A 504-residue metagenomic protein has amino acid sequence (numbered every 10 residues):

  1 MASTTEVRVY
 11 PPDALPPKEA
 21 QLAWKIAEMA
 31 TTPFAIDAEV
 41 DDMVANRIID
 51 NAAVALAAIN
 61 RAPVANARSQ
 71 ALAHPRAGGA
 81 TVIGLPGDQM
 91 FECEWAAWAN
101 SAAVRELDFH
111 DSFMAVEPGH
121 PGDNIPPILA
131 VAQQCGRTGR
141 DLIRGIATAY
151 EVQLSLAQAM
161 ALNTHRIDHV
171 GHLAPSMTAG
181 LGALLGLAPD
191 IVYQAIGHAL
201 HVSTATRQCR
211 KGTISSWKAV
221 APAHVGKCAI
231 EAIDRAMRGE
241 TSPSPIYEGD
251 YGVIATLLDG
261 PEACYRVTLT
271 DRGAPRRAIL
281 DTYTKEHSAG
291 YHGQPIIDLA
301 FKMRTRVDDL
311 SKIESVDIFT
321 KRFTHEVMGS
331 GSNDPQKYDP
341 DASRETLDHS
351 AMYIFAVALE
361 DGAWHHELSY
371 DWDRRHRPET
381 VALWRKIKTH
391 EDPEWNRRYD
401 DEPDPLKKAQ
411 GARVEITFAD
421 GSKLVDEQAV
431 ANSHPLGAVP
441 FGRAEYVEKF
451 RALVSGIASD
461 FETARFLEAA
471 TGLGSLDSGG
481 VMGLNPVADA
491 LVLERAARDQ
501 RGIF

Functional and structural regions predicted by a protein language model:
M1-P118, W217-K227, D234-F504: Terminal-appendage/accessory-domain detector
N100-L156: Hydrophobic alpha-helical hairpins/lids featuring a short glycine-rich hinge
G122-A130, H172, S176-G180, Y291-D298 (+1 more regions): Short amphipathic alpha-helical face segments that pack within enzyme cores and frequently flank/anchor catalytic
P127-A130, E231, T256: Residue-level signal for well-ordered alpha-helical scaffold segments within enzymatic catalytic domains
A132-K227, E231, P243-D250: Glycine-rich, mobile lid/loop segments that gate access to catalytic sites or pores
